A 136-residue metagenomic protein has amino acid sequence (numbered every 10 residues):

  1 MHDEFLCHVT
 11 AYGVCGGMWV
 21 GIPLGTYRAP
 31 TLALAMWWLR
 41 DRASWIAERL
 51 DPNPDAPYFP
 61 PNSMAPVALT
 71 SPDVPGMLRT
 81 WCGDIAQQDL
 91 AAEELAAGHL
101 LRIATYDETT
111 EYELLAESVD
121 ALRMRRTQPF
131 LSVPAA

Functional and structural regions predicted by a protein language model:
M1-P23: Short aromatic-glycine-(Arg/Gly/Cys) micro-motifs in beta-strand/loop hairpins
E4, L34, S63-M64: A structural signal for the main folded, soluble domain(s) of proteins
F5-C7, Y27, Y112: A broad, low-specificity signal marking well-ordered, structured residues that form hydrophobic/aromatic
Y12-G16, L32, E117-A121: Generic structural motif
C15, A33-L34, D41, M77: Acidic, low-complexity intrinsically disordered regions
V20-W37: A short, exposed loop/beta-hairpin motif centered on an aromatic-Gly-Thr core
T31, W37, R42-A43, N53: Long, charged/polar, surface-exposed segments that mediate recognition or autoinhibition
W45-A136: Short, mixed-charge low-complexity intrinsically disordered segments
